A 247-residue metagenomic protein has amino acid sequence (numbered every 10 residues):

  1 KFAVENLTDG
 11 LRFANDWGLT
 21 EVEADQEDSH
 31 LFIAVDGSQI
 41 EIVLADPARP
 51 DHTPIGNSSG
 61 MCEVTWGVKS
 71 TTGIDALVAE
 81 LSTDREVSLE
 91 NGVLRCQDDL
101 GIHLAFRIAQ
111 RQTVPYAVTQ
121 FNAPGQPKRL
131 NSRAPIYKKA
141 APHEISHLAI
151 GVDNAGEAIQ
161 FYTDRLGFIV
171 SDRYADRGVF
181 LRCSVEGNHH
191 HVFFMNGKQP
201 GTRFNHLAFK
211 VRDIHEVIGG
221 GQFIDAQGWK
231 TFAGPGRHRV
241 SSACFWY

Functional and structural regions predicted by a protein language model:
K1-T8, M61-W66, T119-G156, G187 (+1 more regions): N-terminal beta-strand motif that seeds the catalytic metal site of vicinal oxygen chelate
F2-Q39, G92-R95, I150-H189: Core segments of cupin and vicinal oxygen chelate
A24-A34, S38-Q97, G187-H206, H215-I218 (+1 more regions): A cross-kingdom feature marking solvent-exposed beta-strand/loop segments within repeated, beta-rich binding/scaffold
V78-A141, V179-F180, G228-Y247: Vicinal oxygen chelate
I108-A109, R173, G197-K198: A conserved beta-strand-loop-helix scaffold within acyl/acetyltransferase catalytic domains
G156, Q160-D164, K210, V217-T231: Double-stranded beta-helix
S171-R173, R182-S184, M195, R212 (+1 more regions): Generic beta-strand/beta-sheet core signal
